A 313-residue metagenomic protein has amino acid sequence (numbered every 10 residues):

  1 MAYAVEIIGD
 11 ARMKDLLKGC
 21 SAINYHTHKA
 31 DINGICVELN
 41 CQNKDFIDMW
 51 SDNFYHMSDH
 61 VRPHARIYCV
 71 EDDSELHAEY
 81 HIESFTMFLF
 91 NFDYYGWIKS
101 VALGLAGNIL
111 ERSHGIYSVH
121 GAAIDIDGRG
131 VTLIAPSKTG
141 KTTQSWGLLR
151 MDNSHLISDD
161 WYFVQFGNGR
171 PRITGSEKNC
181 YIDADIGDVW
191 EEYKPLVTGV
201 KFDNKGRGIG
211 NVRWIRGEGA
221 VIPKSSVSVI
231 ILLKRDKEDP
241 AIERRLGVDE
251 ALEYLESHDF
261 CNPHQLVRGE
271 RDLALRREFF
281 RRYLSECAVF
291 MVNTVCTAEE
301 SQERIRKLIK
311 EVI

Functional and structural regions predicted by a protein language model:
M1-I98, Q302-I313: Long, basic/Gly/Ser/Thr-rich N-terminal segments that mediate initial subcellular attachment or targeting
A2-T27, H120-P136, R150-I313: Glycine-rich, often acidic-flanked micro-motifs that create phosphate/phosphodiester-binding or positioning elements
P63-A65, S100, K224-S228: Non-catalytic, well-ordered alpha-helical scaffold segments
R66-S74, A78, E83, Y117 (+1 more regions): A short, charged
L76-H77, E111-R112, V119-A122, A135: Catalytic micro-motifs at enzyme active sites that drive phosphoryl/nucleotidyl and oxygen chemistry
W97-S118: N-terminal pre-Walker A segment at the start of P-loop NTPase domains
K141: Conserved lysine of the Walker
Q144-S145: Post-Walker A alpha-helix
